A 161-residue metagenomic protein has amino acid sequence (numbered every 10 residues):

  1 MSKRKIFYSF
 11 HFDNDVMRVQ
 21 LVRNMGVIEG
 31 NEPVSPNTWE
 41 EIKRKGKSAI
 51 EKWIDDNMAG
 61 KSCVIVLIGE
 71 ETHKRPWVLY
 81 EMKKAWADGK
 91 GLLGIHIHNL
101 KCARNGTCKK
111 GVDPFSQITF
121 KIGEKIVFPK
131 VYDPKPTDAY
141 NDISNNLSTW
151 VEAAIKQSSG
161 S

Functional and structural regions predicted by a protein language model:
M1-C63, N146-S161: Conserved N-terminal substructure of TIR/SEFIR domains
M1-F7, R18, A103-S161: C-terminal interaction surface of TIR/SEFIR-family domains
D13-D15, N99-C102: Conserved nucleotide-binding/hydrolysis micro-motifs of P-loop NTPases
L21-N24, L79-M82, T107-K109: Short, glycine/charged-enriched secondary-structure capping and boundary segments
G26-E29, K84-A87, D113-P114: Short, low-complexity, polar/charged sequence segments that are solvent-exposed and flexible
V34-N37, I95, V131: Conserved beta-strand termini and adjacent loop/short-helix elements that scaffold enzyme active sites in alpha/beta
N57-W86, G91-K101: Conserved beta-strand-loop-alpha-helix hinge of the TIR/SEFIR fold
